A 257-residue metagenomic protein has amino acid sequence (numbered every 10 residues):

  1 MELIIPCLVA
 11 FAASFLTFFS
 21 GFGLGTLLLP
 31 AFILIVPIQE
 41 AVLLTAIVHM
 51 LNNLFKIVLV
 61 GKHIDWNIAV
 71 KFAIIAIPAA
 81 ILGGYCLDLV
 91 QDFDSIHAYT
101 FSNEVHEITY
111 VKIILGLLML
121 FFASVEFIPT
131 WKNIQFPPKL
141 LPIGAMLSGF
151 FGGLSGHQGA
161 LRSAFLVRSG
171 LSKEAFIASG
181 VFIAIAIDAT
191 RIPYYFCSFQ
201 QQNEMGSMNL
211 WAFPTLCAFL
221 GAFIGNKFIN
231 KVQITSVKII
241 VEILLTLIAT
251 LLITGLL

Functional and structural regions predicted by a protein language model:
M1-I35, V125-G180: Selected transmembrane alpha-helices and immediately adjacent juxtamembrane segments of polytopic inner-membrane
E2-L3, F32-M50, H106-L117, M146-G156 (+1 more regions): Structural signature of hydrophobic alpha-helical transmembrane segments
L8, A12, I47-L54, V70 (+8 more regions): Hydrophobic residues within alpha-helical transmembrane segments of multi-pass solute transporters/permease subunits
I38-L44, N67-I68, G170-I183: Membrane-interface alpha-helices at helix entry/exit sites of multi-pass transporters
V42-L43, V70, K112-L115, I177 (+1 more regions): Hydrophobic/aromatic positions within or immediately flanking transmembrane alpha-helices of multi-pass small-molecule
L43-S102, A189-I234: Selective hydrophobic functional segments
N53-L59, G83-I96, K112-P137, N226-K227 (+1 more regions): Transmembrane helix exit motif
